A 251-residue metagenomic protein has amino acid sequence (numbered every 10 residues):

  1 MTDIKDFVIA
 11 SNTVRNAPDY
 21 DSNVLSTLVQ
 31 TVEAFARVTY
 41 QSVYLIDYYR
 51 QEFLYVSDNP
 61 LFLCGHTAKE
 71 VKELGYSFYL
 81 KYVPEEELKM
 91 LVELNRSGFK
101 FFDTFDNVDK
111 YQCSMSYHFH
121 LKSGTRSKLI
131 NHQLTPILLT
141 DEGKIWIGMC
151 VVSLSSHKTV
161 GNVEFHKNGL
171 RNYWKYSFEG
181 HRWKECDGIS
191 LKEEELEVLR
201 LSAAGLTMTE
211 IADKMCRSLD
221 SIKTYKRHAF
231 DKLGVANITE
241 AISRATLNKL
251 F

Functional and structural regions predicted by a protein language model:
M1-S22: Short, low-complexity N-terminal regulatory "tails/caps" that precede and couple sensory modules
Y20-Y76, L170-F178: PAS-family sensory domain signal
I46-K69, L74-G161: Sensory/regulatory domains in signal-transduction proteins
S155-K175: Histidine/lysine/aspartate-rich catalytic loop segments that bind and position anionic ligands
R171-E194: Regulatory hinge/linker segments at domain boundaries that couple sensory/effector modules to output domains
E195-S202, A241: Short alpha-helical "packing" element that flanks the helix-turn-helix/winged-helix DNA-binding module
S202-L206, A245: Short helix-to-turn junction characteristic of helix-turn-helix DNA-binding domains, especially the helix
G205-E240: Recognition helix of helix-turn-helix DNA-binding domains
